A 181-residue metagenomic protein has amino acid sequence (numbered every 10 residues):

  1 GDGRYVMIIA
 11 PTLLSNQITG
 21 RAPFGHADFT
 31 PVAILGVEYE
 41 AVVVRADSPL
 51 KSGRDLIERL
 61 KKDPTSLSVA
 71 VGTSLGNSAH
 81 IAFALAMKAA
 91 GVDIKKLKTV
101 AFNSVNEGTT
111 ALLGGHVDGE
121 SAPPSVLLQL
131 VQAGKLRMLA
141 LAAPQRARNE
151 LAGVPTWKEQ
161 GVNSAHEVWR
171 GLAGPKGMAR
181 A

Functional and structural regions predicted by a protein language model:
G1-D2, L60, L85, N106-E120 (+1 more regions): Short helices/loops that flank or line small-molecule/ion binding pockets
G1-R4, P11, Q17-E107, W157-V162 (+1 more regions): Hinge/capping helix and adjacent helix->loop/strand transition within the periplasmic-binding protein
R4-M7, A41, D118-G119, M138: Short, Asp-centered acidic motifs that coordinate Mg2+ and/or phosphate in catalytic or ligand-binding sites
M7-L13, V105, A122-L127, A142-Q145 (+1 more regions): Beta->alpha turn/N-cap motifs
N16-Q17, H80-I81, T110, L128-Q129 (+1 more regions): Alpha-helical elements of the RecA-like P-loop NTPase motor core of helicases
V37, L127-A181: C-terminal lobe and pocket-closing loops of periplasmic/extracytoplasmic Venus-flytrap solute-binding proteins
S52-G53, A79-H80, E120, Q129-Q132 (+1 more regions): Alpha-helix N-cap/helix-start motif
